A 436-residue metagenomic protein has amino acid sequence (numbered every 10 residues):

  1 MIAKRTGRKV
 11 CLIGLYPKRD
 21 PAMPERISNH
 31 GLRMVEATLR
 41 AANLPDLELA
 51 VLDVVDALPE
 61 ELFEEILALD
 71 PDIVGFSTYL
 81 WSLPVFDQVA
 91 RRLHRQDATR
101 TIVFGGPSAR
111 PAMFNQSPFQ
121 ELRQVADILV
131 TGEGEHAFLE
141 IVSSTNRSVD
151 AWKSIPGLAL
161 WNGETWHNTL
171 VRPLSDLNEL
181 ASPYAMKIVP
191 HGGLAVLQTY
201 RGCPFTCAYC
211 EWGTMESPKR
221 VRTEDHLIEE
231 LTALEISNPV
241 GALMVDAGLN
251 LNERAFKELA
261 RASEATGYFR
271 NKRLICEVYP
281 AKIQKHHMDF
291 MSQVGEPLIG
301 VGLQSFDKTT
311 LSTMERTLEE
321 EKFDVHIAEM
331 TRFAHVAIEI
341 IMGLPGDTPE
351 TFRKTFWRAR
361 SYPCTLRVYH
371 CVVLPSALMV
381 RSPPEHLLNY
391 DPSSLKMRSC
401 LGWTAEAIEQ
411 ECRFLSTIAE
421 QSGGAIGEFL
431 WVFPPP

Functional and structural regions predicted by a protein language model:
M1-I13, E48, D72, C203 (+2 more regions): Radical SAM enzyme core and accessory elements
M1-V10, K18, I155, L160-V196: N-terminal [4Fe-4S]-dependent radical SAM core
R19-R33: Glycine- and acidic-residue-enriched helix-capping/strand-helix junction motifs
I27, N178-M330, M342: Radical SAM [4Fe-4S] cluster-binding motif and immediate context
R33-L47: Short helix-loop-beta junction
V35, L62-E65, V85, V89-L93 (+6 more regions): A general structural detector for well-ordered alpha-helical segments in enzyme core domains, enriched
T38, E48-V171: Glycine-rich beta-alpha loop elements in corrinoid/cobalamin-binding modules across cobalamin-dependent enzymes
I73-G75, V103, I228, E235-V245 (+7 more regions): Conserved C-terminal portion of the radical SAM core fold that forms the substrate/S-adenosylmethionine-binding
